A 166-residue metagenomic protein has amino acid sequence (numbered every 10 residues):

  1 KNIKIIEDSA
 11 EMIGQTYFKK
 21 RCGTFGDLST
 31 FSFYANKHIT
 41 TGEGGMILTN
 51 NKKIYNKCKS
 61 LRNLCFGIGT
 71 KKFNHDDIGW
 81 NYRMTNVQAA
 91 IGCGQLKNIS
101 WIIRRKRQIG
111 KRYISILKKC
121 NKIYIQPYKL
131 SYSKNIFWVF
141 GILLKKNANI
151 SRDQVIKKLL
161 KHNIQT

Functional and structural regions predicted by a protein language model:
K1-I3: A short helix->loop->beta-strand "cap" motif at the edges of active sites that frequently abuts
I6-T41, T70-D76: Conserved active-site segment immediately N-terminal to the catalytic lysine that forms the internal aldimine
T16, K52-T166: PLP-dependent aminotransferase class I/II
T24-N63, N86: Active-site PLP attachment segment
